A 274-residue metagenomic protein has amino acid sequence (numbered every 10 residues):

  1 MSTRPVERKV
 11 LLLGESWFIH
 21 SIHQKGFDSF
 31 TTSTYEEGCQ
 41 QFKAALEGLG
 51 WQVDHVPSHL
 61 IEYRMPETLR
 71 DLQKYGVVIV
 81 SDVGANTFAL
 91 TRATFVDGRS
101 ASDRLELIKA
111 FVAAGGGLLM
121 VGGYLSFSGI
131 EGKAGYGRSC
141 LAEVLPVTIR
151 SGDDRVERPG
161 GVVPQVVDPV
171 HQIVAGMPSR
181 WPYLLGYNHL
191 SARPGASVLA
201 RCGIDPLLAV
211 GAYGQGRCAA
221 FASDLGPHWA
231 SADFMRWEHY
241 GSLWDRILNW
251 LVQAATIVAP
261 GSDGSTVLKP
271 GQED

Functional and structural regions predicted by a protein language model:
M1-L13, W17, G117, S197 (+2 more regions): Extracellular ligand-binding/catalytic regions of CAZymes and related secreted enzymes and adhesion modules
M1-R8, F18-Q24, A113, G117-D205 (+1 more regions): An acidic, glycine-rich "communication" segment
L13-S16, S58, S81-G84, V121-Y124 (+2 more regions): Active-site-proximal beta-strand/loop segments in catalytic clefts of secreted hydrolases
I22-F27, A89-A93, W229-F234: Short acidic, glycine/proline-rich loop/turn micro-motifs
F27-E131: Helical hinge/lid and interdomain linker segments adjacent to catalytic or ligand-binding clefts that mediate domain
E37, Q41, D103, L107 (+4 more regions): Extracytoplasmic/secreted proteins, especially bacterial periplasmic and envelope-associated proteins
L69-D71, K133-G137, R236: Short low-complexity, flexible loop/linker segments enriched in glycine and/or proline with clustered acidic
G203-G214: Short, surface-exposed beta-strand/loop micro-motifs that present aromatic residues
